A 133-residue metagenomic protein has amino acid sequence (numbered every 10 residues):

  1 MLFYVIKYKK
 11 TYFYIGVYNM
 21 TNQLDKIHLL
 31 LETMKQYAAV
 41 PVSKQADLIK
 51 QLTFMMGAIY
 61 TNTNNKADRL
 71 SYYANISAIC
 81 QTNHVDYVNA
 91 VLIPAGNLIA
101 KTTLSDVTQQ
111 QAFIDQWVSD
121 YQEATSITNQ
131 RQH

Functional and structural regions predicted by a protein language model:
L2-N19: Short, Lys/Arg-enriched N-terminal segments with co-localized hydrophobic residues within the first ~10-30 amino acids
K10-T11, E32, N64, L104 (+1 more regions): Intrinsic disorder/low-complexity segments
T21-A58: Short terminal alpha-helical segments
L29, I49-G57, S71-A74, V91-G96 (+2 more regions): Amphipathic alpha-helical segments in structured regions that serve as interaction surfaces
Q36-A46, T61-A67, V85-V88, A100-T108: Charged, low-complexity interaction regions
T63-P94: Short, charged early-sequence alpha-helical segments and their helix-coil boundaries
V88-H133: Amphipathic alpha-helical binding modules
